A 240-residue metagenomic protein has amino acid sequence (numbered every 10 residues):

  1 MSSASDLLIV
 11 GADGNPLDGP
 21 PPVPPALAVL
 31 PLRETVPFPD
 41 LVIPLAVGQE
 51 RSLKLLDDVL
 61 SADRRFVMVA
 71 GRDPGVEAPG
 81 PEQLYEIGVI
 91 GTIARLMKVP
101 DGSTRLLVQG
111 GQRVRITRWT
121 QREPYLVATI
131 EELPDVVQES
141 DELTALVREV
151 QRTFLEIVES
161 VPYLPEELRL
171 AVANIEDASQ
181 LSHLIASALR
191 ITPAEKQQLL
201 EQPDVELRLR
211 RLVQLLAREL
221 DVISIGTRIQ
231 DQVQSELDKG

Functional and structural regions predicted by a protein language model:
M1-G240: N-terminal low-complexity, acidic/polar interaction/targeting segments
